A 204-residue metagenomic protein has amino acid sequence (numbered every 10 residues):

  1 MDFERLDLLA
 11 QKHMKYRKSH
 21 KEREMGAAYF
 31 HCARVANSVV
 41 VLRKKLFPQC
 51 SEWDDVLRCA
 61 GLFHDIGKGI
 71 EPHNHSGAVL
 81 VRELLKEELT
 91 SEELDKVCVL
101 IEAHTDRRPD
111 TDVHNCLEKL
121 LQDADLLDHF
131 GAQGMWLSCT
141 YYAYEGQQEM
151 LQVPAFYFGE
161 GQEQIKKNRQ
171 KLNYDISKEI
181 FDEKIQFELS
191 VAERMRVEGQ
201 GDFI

Functional and structural regions predicted by a protein language model:
M1-K18: Short alpha-helical hairpin
R5-L8, R34, K96, E160: Generic alpha-helical secondary structure signal
H20-Q49, F63, L89, D110-I204: Divalent metal-dependent phosphate-bond-processing catalytic cores, especially two-metal-ion Mg2+/Mn2+ enzymes that act
M25, G67-E71, E87: Short gly/ser-rich anion-binding loops that grip negatively charged ligand groups
V35-S38, H73-E87: An active-site-proximal "capping" alpha-helix that borders the catalytic cofactor pocket
E52-H73, G77, V97-D106: His-Asp-centered metal-binding catalytic motifs of divalent-metal-dependent phosphohydrolases/nucleases
L85-K86, T105-R108: Short secondary-structure capping micro-motifs at structural edges
T90-C98: Membrane-interface starts of transmembrane alpha-helices
